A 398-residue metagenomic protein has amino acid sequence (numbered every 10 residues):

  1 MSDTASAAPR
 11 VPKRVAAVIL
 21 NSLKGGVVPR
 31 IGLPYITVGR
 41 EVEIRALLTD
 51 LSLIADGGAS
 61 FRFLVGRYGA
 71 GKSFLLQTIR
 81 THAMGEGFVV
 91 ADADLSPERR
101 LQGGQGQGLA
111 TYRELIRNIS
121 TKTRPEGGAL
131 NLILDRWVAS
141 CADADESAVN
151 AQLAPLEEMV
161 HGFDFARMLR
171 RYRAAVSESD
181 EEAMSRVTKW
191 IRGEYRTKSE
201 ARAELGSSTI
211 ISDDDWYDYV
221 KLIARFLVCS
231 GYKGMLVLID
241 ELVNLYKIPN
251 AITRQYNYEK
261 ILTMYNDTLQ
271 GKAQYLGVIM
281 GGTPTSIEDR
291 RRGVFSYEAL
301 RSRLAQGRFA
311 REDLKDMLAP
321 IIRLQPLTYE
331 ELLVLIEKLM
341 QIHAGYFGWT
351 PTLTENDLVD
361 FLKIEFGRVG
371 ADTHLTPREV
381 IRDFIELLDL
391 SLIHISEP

Functional and structural regions predicted by a protein language model:
S2-G85, A91: Walker A/P-loop-proximal flanking segment of P-loop NTPase domains
A7-R10, R14-V15, W190-E355: The catalytic "switch" region of P-loop NTPases
V27, V90-S96, D240-N244, D313-A319 (+1 more regions): Short acidic (Asp/Glu) and glycine-rich catalytic loops that position anionic groups and cofactors
I44, L76, G108-Y112, R254 (+1 more regions): Amphipathic alpha-helical segments in well-structured domains
F63, A70, F74-S230, G370: P-loop NTPase nucleotide-binding core
Y68-S73, V243-N244, T376: Gly/Ser/Thr-rich loops at beta-strand to alpha-helix junctions that form or flank small-molecule/cofactor-binding
N131-R173, L318-L392: Conserved AAA+ ATPase small/helical "lid" subdomain
I393-P398: Residue-level detector of conserved catalytic or cofactor/ligand-binding positions in enzyme active sites
